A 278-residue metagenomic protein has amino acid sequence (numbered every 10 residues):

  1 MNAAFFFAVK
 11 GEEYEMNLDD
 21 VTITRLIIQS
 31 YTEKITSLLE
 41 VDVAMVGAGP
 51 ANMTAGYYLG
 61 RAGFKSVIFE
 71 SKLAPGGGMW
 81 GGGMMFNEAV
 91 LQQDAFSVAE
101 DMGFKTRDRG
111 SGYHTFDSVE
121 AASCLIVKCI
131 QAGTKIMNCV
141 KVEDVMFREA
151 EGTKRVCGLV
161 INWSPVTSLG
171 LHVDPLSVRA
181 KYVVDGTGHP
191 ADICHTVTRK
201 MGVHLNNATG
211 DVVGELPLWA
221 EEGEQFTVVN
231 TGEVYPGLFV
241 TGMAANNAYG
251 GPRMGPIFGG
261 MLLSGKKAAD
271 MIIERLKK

Functional and structural regions predicted by a protein language model:
A3-D42, W163, W219, F239 (+1 more regions): Extreme N-terminal leader/targeting segments of oxidoreductases
V46, F69, V178-G188: Short hydrophobic core segments
N52-M53: N-terminal Rossmann-fold NAD(P) dinucleotide-binding loop
G60-M79: Glycine-rich FAD pyrophosphate-binding loop
G81-K105: N-terminal glycine-rich dinucleotide-binding loop that anchors FAD/FMN and/or NAD(P) in oxidoreductases
F104-Y182: Feature captures the FAD/FMN-dependent oxidoreductase FAD-binding
D185-K200: Flavin (primarily FAD) binding-site architecture
A248-L276: A conserved FAD-binding loop/helix module that cradles the flavin
